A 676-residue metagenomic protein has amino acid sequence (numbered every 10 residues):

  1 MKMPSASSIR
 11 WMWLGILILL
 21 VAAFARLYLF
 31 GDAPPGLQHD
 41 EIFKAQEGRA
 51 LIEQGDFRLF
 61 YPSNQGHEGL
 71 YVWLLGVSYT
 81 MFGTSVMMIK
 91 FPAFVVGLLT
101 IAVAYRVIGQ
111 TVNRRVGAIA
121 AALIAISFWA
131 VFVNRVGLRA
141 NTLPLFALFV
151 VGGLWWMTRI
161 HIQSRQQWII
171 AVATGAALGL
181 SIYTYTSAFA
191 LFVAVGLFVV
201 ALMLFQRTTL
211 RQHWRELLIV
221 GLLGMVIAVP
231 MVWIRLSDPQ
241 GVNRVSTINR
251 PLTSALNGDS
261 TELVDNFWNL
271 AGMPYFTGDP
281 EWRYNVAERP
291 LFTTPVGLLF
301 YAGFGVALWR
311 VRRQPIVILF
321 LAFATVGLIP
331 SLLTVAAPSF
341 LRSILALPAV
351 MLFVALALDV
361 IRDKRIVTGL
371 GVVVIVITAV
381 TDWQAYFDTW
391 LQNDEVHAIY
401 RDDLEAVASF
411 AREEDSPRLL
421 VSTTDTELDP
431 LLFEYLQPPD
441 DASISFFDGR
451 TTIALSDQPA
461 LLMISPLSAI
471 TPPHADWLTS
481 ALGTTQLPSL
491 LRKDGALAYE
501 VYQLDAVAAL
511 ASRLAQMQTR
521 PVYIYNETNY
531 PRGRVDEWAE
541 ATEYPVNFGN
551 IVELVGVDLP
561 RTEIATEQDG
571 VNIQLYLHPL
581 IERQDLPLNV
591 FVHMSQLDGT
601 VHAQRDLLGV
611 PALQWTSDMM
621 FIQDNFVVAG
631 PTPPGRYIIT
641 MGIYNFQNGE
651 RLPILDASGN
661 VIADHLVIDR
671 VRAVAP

Functional and structural regions predicted by a protein language model:
K2-G258, E262-K364: Membrane-integral, polyisoprenol-dependent glycosyltransferases of the GT-C/oligosaccharyltransferase superfamily
P290, V296, V367-F447, G533-E543 (+1 more regions): Membrane-proximal, lumen/periplasm-facing interface regions of secretory-pathway glyco- and lipid-modifying enzymes
A411-D440, S465-L467, N572-L597, G609 (+1 more regions): Short periplasmic/luminal acceptor-recognition loop of GT-C membrane glycosyltransferases, typified by
R450-G556, R651, D656-P676: Aromatic/acidic, Gly/Pro-rich catalytic loop(s) in extracytoplasmic/lumenal soluble domains of multi-pass membrane
T562-Q568: Short, solvent-exposed loop/linker segments at the N-terminal edge of repeated beta-sheet extracellular domains
H602-T632, A657: A beta-strand/beta-hairpin structural motif
P631-I639: Short glycine/proline/serine/threonine-rich loop/turn segments at secondary-structure transition edges
P633, I643-I654: Short acidic/polar inter-strand loop motif in beta-rich domains
